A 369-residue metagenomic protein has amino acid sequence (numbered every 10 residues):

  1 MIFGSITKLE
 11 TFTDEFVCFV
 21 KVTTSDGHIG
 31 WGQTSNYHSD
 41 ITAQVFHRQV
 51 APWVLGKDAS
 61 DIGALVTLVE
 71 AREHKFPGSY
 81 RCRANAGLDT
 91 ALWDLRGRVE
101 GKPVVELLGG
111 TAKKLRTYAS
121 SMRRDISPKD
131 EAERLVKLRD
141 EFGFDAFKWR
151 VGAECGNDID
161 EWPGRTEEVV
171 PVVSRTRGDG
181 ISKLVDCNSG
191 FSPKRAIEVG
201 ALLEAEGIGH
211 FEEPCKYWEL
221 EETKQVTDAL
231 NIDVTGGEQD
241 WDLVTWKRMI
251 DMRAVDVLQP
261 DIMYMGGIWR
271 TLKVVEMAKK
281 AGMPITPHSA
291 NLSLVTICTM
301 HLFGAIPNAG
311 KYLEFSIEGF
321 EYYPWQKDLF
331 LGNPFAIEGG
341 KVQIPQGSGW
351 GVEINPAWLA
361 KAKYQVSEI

Functional and structural regions predicted by a protein language model:
M1-W31, S35-N36, E321-P324, D328: Structured beta-strand/loop patches that form or line metal/cofactor-binding pockets in enzymes
T23-V99: Metal- or metallocofactor-binding catalytic centers and their adjacent structured scaffolds across diverse enzyme
G27, V50, L88, G101 (+7 more regions): Conserved, mostly hydrophobic/aromatic
R48-V50, A64, A201, G207 (+1 more regions): Shared catalytic-loop signature of beta/alpha-barrel
N85, D158, W162, V185-S192 (+6 more regions): Glycine- and other small-residue-rich loops at beta-strand/loop junctions that grip anionic moieties
D89-D125: Glycine-rich, aromatic-flanked loop segments that form ligand/cofactor-binding clefts across common enzyme folds
K114-L230: Metal-dependent enolase-superfamily TIM-barrel catalytic cores that perform enediolate-based chemistry
Y322-I369: C-terminal extensions of enzymes
